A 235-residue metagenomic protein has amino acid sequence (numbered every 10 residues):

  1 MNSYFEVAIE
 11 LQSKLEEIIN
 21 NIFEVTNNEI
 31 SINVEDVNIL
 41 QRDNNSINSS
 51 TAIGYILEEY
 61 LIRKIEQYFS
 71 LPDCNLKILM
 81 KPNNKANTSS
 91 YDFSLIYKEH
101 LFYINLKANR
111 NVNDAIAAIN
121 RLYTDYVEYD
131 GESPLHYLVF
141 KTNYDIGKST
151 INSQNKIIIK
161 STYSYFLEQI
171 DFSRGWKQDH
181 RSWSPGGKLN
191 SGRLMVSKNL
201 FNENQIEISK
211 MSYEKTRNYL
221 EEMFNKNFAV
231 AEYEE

Functional and structural regions predicted by a protein language model:
M1-S89, F102, A108-E235: Nucleic-acid endonuclease domains
S94-Y103: Active-site beta-strand-loop-beta-strand hairpin of nuclease catalytic cores that positions key catalytic residues
